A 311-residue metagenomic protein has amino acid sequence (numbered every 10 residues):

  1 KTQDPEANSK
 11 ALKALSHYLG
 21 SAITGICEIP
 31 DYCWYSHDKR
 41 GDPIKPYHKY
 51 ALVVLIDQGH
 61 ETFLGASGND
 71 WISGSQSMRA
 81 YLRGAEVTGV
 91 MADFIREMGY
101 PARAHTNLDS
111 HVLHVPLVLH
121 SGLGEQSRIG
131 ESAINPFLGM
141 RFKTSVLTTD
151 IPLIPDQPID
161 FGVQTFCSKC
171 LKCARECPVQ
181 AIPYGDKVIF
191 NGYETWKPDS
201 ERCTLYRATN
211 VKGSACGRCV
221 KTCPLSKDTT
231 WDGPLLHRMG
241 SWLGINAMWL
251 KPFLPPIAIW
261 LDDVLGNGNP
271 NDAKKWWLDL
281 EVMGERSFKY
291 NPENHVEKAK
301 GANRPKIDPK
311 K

Functional and structural regions predicted by a protein language model:
K1-H48, D272-A299, R304, P309-K311: Acidic/aromatic/glycine-rich contiguous surface patches that form carbohydrate-binding/processing clefts and analogous
K1-P5, E61, G68-A80, P255-W260 (+1 more regions): Short N-terminal signal/transit or membrane-insertion segments and the immediately adjacent low-complexity/disordered
A22-T229, G233-L243: Catalytic cores of enzyme domains
V188-K311: Flanking helices and flexible, charged tails adjoining ferredoxin-like Fe-S electron-transfer domains in multi-subunit
